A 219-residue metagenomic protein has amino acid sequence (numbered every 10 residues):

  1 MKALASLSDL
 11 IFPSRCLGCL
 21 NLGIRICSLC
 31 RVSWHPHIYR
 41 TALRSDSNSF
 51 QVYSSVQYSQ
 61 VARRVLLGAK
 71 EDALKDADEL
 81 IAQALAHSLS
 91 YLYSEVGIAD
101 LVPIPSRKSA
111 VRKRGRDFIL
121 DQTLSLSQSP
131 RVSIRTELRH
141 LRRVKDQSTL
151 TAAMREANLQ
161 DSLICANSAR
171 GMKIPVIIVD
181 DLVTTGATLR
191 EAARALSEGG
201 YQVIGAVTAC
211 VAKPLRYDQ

Functional and structural regions predicted by a protein language model:
M1-Q219: Glycine-rich phosphate/pyrophosphate-handling loop used in enzymes and phosphotransfer proteins
